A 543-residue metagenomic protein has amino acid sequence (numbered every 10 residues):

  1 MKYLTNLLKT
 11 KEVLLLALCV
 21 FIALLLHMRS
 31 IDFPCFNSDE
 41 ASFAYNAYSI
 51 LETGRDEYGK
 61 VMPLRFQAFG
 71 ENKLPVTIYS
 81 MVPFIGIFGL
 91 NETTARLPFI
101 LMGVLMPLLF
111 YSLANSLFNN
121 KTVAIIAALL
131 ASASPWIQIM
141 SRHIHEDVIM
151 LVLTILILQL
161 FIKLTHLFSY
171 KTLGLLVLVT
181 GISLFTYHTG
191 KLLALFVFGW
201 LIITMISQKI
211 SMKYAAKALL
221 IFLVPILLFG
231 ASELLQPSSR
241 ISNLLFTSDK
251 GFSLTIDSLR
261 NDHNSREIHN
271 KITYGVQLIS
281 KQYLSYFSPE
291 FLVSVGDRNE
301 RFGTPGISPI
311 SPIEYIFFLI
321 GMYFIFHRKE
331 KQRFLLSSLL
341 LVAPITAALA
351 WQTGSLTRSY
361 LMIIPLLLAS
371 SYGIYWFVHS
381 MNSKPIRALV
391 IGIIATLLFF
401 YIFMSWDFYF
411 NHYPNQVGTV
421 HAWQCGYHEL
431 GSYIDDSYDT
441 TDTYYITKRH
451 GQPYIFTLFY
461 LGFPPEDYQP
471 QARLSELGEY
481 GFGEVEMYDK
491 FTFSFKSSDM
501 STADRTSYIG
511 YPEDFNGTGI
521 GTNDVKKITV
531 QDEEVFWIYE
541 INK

Functional and structural regions predicted by a protein language model:
K2-H269, T273, L278, Q282-H379: Membrane-integral, polyisoprenol-dependent glycosyltransferases of the GT-C/oligosaccharyltransferase superfamily
F66, T304, S308, L389-D436 (+4 more regions): Membrane-proximal, lumen/periplasm-facing interface regions of secretory-pathway glyco- and lipid-modifying enzymes
F99, Y111-S112, S285, H428 (+3 more regions): Solvent-exposed, polar/charged alpha-helical surfaces in well-ordered, non-transmembrane soluble domains, broadly
G199, F459-P464: Short secondary-structure boundary/capping segments
S294-V295, Q452-Y454, N516-G517: Flexible loop/turn segments at secondary-structure boundaries
S437-R449, D504-G510: Short hydrophobic beta-strand segments
Q471-K543: Aromatic/acidic, Gly/Pro-rich catalytic loop(s) in extracytoplasmic/lumenal soluble domains of multi-pass membrane
